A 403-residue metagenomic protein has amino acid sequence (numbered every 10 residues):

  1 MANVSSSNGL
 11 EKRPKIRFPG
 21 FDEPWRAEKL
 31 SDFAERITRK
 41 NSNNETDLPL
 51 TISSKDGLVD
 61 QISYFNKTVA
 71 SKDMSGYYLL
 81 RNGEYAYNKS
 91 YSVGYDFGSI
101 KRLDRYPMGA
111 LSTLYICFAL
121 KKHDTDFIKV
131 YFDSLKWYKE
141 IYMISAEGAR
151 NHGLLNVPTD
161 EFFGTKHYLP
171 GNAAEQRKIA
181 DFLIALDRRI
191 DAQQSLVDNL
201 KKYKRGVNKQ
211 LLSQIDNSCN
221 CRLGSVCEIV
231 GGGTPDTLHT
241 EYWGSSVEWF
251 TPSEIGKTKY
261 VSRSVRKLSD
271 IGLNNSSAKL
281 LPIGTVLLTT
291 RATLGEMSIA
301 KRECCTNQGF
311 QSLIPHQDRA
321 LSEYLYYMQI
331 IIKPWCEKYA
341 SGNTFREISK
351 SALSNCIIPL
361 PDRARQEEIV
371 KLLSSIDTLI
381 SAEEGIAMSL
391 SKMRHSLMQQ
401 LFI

Functional and structural regions predicted by a protein language model:
M1-R26, E161-K166, P170-C219, N355 (+1 more regions): Amphipathic alpha-helical segments with low aromatic content
L10-P14, M108-L114, A146-A174, T290-T293 (+2 more regions): A short glycine-rich beta-alpha junction/loop motif
R13-N41, S213-G233, W249, N355 (+1 more regions): Non-catalytic DNA-recognition/assembly elements of restriction-modification systems
I16, E28, L135, D160 (+4 more regions): Structural detector for helix-capping/boundary residues
S31-S42, S53-A86, G224-H239, S253-I283 (+1 more regions): Sequence-specific dsDNA recognition surfaces
N43-T51, M143-I144, D236-G244: Short coil/turn segments at secondary-structure boundaries
S75-W137, T251-S253, Y260, V265-I330 (+1 more regions): A short beta-sheet element
